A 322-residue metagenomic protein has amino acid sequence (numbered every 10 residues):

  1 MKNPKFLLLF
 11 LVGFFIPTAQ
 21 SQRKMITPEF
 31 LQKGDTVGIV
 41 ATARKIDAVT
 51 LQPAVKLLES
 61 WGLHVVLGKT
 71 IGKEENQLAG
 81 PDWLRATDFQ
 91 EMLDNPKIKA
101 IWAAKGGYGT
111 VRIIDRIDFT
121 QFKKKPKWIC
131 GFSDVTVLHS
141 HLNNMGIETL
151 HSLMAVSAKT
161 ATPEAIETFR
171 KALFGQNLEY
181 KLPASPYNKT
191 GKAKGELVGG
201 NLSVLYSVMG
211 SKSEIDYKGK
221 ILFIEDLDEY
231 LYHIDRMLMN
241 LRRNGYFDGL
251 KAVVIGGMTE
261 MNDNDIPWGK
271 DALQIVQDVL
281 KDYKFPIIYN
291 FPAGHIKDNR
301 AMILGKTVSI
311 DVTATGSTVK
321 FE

Functional and structural regions predicted by a protein language model:
M1-K24: Bacterial Sec-dependent N-terminal signal peptides
Q22-K97: ATP/NTP phosphate-donor binding region
K97, K123-W128, I147, L250-K251 (+1 more regions): A short helix->loop->beta-strand "cap" motif at the edges of active sites that frequently abuts
G107-K124: Short Gly/Thr/Asp-enriched flexible loops that form oxyanion-binding sites at enzyme active sites
F119-H141, E148-M154: Short, acidic/small-residue loops that bind anionic groups at enzyme active sites
E148-G210: Conserved anion/nucleotide-ligand pocket segment
L197-L238: Oxyanion-binding "anion nests"
L241-E322: C-terminal active-site/capping subdomain that shapes the small-molecule cofactor and substrate pocket of enzyme
